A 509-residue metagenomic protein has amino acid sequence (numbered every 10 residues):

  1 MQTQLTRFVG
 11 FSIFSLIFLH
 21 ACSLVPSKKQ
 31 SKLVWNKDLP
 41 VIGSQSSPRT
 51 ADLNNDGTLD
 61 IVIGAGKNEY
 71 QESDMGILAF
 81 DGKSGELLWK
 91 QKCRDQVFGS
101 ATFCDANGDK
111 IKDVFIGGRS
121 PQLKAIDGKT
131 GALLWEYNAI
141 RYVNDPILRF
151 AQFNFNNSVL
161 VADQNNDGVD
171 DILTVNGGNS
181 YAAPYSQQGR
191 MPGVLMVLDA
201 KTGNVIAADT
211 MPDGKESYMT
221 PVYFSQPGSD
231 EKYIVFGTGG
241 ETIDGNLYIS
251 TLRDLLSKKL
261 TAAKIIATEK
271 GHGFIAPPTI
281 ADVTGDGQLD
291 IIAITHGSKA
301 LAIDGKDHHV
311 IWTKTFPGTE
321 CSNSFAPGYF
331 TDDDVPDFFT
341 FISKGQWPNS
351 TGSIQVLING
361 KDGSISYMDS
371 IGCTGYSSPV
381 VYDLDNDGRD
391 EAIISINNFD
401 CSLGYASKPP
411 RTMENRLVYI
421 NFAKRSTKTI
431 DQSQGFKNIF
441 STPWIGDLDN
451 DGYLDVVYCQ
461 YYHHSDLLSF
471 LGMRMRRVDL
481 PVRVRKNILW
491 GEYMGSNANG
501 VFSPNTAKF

Functional and structural regions predicted by a protein language model:
M1-K29: Bacterial Sec-dependent N-terminal signal peptides
C22-F509: Beta-propeller-forming repeat regions
